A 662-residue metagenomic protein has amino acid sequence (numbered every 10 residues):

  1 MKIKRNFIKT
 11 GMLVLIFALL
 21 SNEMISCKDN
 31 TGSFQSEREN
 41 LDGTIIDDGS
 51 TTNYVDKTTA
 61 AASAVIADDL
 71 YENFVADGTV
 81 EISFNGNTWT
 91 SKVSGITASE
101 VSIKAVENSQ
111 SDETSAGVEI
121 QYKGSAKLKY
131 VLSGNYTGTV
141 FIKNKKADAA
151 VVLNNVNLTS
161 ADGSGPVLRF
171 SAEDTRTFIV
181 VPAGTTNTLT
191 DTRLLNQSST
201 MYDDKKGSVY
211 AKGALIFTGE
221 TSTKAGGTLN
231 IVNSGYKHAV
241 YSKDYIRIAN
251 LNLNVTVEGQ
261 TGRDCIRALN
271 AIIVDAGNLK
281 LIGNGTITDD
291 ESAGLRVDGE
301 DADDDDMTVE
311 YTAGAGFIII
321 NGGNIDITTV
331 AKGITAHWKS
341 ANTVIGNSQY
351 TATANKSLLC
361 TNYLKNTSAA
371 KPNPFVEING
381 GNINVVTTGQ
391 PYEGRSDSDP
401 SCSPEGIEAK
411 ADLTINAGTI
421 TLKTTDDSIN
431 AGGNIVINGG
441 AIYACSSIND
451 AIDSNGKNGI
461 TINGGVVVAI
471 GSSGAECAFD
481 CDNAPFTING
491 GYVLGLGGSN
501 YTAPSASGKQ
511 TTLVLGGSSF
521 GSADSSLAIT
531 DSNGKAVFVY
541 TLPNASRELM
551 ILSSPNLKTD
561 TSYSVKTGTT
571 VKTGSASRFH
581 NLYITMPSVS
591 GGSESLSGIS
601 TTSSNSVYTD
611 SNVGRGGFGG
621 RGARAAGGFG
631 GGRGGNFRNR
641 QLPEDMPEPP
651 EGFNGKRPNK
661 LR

Functional and structural regions predicted by a protein language model:
K2-M12: Bacterial N-terminal signal peptides that target proteins for export
K9, C27-R662: A composition-driven surface/loop motif
M12-S21: Hydrophobic helical h-region of N-terminal Sec-dependent signal peptides in bacterial secretory/periplasmic proteins
N22-S26: C-terminal motif of bacterial Sec signal peptides marking the signal peptidase cleavage site
